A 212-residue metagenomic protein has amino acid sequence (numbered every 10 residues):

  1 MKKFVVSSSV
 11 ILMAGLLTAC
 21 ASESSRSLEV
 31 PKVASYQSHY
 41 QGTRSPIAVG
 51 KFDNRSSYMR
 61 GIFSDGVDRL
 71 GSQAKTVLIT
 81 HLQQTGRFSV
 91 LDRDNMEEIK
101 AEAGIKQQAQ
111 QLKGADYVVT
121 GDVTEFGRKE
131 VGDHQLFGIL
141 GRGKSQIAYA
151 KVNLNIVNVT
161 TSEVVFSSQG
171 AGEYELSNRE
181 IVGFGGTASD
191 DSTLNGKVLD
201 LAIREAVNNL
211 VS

Functional and structural regions predicted by a protein language model:
M1-S9: Bacterial N-terminal signal peptides that target proteins for export
C20-S89, N95-A101, V182-A188, N195-S212: A structural "domain/chain start" motif
Y40-G42, G114, G143-I147: Short coil/turn motifs at beta-sheet boundaries
P46-D53, V77-H81, S89-L91, D116-T124 (+2 more regions): Soluble periplasmic/extracytoplasmic beta-strand elements of cell-envelope proteins
I62, V67-G71, T76, Q83-F137 (+1 more regions): Short, solvent-exposed, polar/charged sequence segments at loop or secondary-structure edges
T120-F184: Amphipathic beta-strand/beta-sheet edge segments enriched in Tyr/Trp
